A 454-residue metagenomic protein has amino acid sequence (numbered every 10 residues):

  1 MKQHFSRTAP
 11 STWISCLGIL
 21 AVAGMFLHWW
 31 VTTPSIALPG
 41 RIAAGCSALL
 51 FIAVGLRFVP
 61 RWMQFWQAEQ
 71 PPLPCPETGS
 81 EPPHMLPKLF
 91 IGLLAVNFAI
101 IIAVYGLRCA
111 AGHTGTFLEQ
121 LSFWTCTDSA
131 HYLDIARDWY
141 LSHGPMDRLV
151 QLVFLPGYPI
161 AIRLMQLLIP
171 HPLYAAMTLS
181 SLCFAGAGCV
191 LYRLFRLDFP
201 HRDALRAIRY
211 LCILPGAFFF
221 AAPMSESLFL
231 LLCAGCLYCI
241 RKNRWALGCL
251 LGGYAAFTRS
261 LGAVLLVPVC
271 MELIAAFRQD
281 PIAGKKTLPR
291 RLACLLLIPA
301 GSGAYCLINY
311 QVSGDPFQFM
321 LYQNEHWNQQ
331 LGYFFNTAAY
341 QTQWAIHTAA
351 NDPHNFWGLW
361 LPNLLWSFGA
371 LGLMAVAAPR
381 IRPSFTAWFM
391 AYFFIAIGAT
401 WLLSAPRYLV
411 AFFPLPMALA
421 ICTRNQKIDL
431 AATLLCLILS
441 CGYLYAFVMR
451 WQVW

Functional and structural regions predicted by a protein language model:
V96-G112, W124, A255, G262 (+4 more regions): Membrane-lumen/periplasm interface segments of specific transmembrane helices in polyprenyl phosphate-linked
F123-L141, P145-P170, Y340-A345, A396: Short hydrophobic/aromatic helix or loop-helix immediately within or flanking a transmembrane segment in polytopic
R148-P156, I160, L168-C189, H354-L364: Loop-to-helix entry region of an early transmembrane alpha helix in multi-pass inner-membrane enzymes
I162-L164, T178-D198, L371-A375: Transmembrane-helix motifs of polytopic, lipid-linked glycan transferases
H171-A175, L191-I213, L231, L247 (+1 more regions): Transmembrane-helix signature of polytopic, membrane-embedded enzymes that assemble or transfer cell-envelope glycans
R196-H201, C236-L247, F277-Q279, T423: Membrane-interface transmembrane helices that cradle and orient dolichyl/undecaprenyl
C212, G216, C233-C239, A246-E272 (+2 more regions): Membrane-interface alpha helices of multi-pass inner-membrane proteins
A221-L228, A405: Short acidic/glycine- and proline-prone juxtamembrane loop motifs at membrane-interface regions of multi-pass membrane
